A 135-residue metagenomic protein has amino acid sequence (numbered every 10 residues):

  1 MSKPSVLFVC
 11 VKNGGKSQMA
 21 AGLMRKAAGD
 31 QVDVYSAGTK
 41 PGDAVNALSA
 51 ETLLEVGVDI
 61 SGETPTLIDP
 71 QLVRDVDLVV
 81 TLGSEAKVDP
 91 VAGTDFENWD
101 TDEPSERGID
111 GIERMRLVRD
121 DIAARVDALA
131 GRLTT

Functional and structural regions predicted by a protein language model:
M1-D69: Conserved active-site segments centered on acidic
S2-S5, Q71-L82, M115-L117, T135: Cytosolic catalytic domains that perform sulfur/thiol-centered chemistry
N13, L53, V79-V80, I122: Conserved small-residue
S36, G62, T81, E97-D100: Structural signal for conserved beta-strand scaffold positions within catalytic alpha/beta enzyme cores
E63-A92: Mid-chain, well-packed structural core segment of small domains
S84-T135: Phosphate-binding/catalytic loops
